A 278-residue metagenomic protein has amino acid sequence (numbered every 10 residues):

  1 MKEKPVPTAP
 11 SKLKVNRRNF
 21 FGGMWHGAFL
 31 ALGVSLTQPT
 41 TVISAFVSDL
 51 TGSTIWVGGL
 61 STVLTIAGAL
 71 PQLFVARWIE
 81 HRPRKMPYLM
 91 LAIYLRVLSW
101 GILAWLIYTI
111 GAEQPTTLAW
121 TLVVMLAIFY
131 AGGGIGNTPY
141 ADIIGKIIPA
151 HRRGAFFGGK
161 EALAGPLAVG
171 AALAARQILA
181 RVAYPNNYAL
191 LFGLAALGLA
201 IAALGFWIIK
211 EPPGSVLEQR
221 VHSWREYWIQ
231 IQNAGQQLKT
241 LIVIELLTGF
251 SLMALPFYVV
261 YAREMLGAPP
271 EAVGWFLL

Functional and structural regions predicted by a protein language model:
K2-L70, I79, L89, R96 (+2 more regions): Helix-loop boundary and gating motifs at the non-cytosolic
S44-D49, R77-H81, A104-E113, G165-L191: Transmembrane alpha-helix termini and helix-breaking/packing motifs in multi-pass membrane transporters
T65-Q72, S99, F157-R176: Glycine-rich segments within core transmembrane alpha-helices of 12-TM secondary carriers
E80-L98, G159, Y184-N186: Cytoplasmic membrane-interface "Motif A"-like loop-to-helix N-cap segments of 12-TM Major Facilitator Superfamily
S99, L106, Q114-G136, L246: Hydrophobic core of transmembrane alpha-helices in multi-pass small-molecule transporters, especially MFS/SLC-type
F129-A162: Cytoplasmic helix-loop-helix junction between adjacent transmembrane helices in 12-TM secondary transporters
A196-S215: C-terminal membrane-cytosol helix-exit motif in multi-pass small-molecule transporters
K210-Y227: Flexible cytoplasmic inter-helical loops of multi-pass small-molecule transporters
